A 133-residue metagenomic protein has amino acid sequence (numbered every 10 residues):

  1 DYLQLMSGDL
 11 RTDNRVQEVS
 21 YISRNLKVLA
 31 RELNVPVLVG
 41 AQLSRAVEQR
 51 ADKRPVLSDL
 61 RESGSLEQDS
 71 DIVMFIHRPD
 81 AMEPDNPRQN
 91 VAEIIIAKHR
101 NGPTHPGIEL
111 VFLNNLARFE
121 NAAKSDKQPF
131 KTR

Functional and structural regions predicted by a protein language model:
Y2: Walker B catalytic acidic pair
L5-S7, T12-D13, R24-N34, R45-R133: C-terminal regions of RecA-like/P-loop NTPase motor modules
E18-S23: …and closely analogous acidic/polar surface helices at protein-protein or active-site interfaces in A-domain-like
G40-Q42: Conserved H-loop
